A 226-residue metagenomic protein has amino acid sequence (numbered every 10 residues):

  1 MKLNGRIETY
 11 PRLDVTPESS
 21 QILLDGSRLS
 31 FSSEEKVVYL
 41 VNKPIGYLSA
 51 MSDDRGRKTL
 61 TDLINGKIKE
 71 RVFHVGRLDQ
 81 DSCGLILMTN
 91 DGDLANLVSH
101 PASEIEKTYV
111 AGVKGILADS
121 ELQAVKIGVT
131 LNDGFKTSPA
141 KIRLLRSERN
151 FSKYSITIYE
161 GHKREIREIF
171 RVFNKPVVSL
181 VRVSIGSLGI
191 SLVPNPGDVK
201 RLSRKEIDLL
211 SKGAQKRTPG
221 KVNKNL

Functional and structural regions predicted by a protein language model:
K2-L226: Basic, flexible Lys/Arg- and Gly-enriched helix-loop patches that mediate nucleic-acid binding at interfaces with rRNA
